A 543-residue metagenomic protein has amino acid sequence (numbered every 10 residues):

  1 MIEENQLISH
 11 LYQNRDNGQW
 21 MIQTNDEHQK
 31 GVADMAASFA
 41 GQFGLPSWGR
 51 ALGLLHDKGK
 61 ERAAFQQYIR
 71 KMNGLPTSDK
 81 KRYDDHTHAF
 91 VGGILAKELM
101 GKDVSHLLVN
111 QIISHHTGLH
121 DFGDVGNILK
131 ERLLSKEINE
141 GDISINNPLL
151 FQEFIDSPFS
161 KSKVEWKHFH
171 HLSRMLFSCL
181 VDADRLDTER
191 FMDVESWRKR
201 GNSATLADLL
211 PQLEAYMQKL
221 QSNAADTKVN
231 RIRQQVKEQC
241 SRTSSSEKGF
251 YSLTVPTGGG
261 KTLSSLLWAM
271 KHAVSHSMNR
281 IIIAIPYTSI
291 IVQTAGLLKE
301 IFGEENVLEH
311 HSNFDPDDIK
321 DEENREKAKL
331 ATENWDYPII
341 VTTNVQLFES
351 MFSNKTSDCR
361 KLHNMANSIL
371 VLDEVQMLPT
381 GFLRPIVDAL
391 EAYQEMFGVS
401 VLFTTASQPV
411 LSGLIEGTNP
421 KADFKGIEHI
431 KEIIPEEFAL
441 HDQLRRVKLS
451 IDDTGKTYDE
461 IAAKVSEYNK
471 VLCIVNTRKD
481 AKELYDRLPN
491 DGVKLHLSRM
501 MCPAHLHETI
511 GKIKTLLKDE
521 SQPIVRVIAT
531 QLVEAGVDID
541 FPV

Functional and structural regions predicted by a protein language model:
I2-A215: Accessory nucleic-acid engagement/destabilization modules that flank
H10-D16, E309-E322, N476-K479, K494-K514 (+1 more regions): Conserved helicase motor
A64, K71-A89, K494, R499-H507 (+1 more regions): Conserved RecA-like helicase motor core of SF1/SF2 enzymes
E247-A269: Walker A/P-loop
M278-F302, H311-F314, V410, R478: Conserved Walker A/P-loop ATP-binding site and its immediately adjacent core in helicase/helicase-like ATPase domains
R280-I291, K464-P489, K494-H496: Conserved strand-helix element at the start of the C-terminal RecA-like helicase core
G303-F352: Inter-Walker segment of RecA-like/P-loop motor cores
S407-E467: Interdomain hinge/linker at the junction between the two RecA-like core domains of SF2 helicases
